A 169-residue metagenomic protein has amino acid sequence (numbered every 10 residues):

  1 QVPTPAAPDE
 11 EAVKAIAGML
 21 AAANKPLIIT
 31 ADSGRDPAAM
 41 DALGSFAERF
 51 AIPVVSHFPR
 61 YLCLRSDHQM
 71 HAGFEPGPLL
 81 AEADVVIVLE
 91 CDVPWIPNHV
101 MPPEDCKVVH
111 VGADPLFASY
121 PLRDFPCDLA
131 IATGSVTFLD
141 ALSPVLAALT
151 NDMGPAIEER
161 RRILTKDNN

Functional and structural regions predicted by a protein language model:
Q1, K14, G18, D105 (+1 more regions): Phosphate/pyrophosphate-binding active-site segments
Q1-P8: Acidic/glycine-enriched edge-of-secondary-structure segments
E10, P37, G77, T133-V136: Conserved structured core elements
A12-P26, F46: Glycine-rich phosphate/diphosphate-binding loops that line cofactor/substrate pockets in enzymes
L27-A31: Short hydrophobic beta-strand segments
D32-L116: Glycine-rich, anion-gripping cofactor-binding loops and their flanking helix/strand elements in enzyme active sites
